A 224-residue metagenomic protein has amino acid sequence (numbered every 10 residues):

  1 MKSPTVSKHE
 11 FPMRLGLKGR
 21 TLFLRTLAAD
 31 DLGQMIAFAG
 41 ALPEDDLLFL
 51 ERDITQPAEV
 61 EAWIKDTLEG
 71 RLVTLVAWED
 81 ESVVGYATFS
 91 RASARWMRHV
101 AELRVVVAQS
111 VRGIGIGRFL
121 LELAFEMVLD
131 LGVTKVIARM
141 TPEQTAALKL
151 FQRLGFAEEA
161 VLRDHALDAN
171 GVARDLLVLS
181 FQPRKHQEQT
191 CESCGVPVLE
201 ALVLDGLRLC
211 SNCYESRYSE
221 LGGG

Functional and structural regions predicted by a protein language model:
H9, D164-T190, P197: C-terminal "cap" of GNAT-fold acetyltransferases
R20-L22, D80-Y86, R174: Glycine-rich phosphate/pyrophosphate-binding loop shared by adenosine-nucleotide-utilizing enzymes
L22-M35: A short beta-loop-alpha structural element at the N-terminal edge of CoA-dependent acyl/N-acetyltransferase catalytic
R52-A108, E122, Q182-R184: Acetyl-CoA-dependent GNAT
V111, G115-L123: Conserved acetyl-CoA pyrophosphate-binding loop and the N-cap/start of the following alpha-helix in GNAT-like
L121, V128-M140: Conserved GNAT acetyl-CoA-binding A-motif
I137-M140, Q152, A157-R174: Conserved catalytic-core motifs of GNAT/GCN5-like acyltransferases
G195, Y214: Cys/His-coordinated zinc-binding microdomains
